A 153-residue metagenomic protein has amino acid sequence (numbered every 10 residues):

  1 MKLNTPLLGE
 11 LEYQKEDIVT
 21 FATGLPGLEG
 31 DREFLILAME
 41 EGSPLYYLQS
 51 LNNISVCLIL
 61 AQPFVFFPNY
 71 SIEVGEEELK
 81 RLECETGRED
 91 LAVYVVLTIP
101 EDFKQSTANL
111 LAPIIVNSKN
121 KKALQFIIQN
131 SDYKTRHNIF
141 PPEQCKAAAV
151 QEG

Functional and structural regions predicted by a protein language model:
M1-F67, G87-D90, Y94-G153: Long, compositionally biased stretches
N69-V74: Extended catalytic/binding region for NAD+/ADP-ribose chemistry, centered on the ART fold
E76-T86: Short active-site loop/helix that positions an aromatic residue
